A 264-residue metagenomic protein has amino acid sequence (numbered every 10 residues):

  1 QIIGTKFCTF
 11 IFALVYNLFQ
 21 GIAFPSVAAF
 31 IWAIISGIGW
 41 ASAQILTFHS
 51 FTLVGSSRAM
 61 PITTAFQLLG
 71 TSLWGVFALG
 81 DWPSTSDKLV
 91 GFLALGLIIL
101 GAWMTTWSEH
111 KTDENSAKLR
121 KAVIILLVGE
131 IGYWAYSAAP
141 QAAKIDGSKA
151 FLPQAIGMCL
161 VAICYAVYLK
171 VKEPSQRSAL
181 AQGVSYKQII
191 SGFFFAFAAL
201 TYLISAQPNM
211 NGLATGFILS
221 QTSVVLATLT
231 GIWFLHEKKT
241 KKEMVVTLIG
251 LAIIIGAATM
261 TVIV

Functional and structural regions predicted by a protein language model:
Q1-V264: Polytopic alpha-helical membrane proteins, predominantly small-molecule transporters/carriers
